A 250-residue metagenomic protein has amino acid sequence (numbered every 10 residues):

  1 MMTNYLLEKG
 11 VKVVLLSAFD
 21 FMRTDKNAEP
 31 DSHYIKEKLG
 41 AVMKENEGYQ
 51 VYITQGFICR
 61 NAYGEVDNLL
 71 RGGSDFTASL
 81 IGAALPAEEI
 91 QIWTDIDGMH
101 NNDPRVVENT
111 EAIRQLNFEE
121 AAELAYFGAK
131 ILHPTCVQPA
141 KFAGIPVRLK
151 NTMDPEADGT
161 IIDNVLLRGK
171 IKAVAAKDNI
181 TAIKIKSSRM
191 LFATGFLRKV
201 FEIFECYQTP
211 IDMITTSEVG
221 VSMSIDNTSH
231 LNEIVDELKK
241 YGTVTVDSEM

Functional and structural regions predicted by a protein language model:
M1-L132, V137: Nucleotide/pyrophosphate-binding catalytic subdomain
K9, A143, Y207: Conserved dinucleotide-binding and phosphotransfer motif residues
K12-V14, Q50-I53, F57, D67-N68 (+10 more regions): Structural motif
R23, R60-A62, M99-H100, E156-D158 (+2 more regions): Flexible loop/turn segments at secondary-structure boundaries
N117-D163, L167-R189: A conserved active-site cap/scaffold subdomain adjacent to cofactor or substrate pockets
T160-M250: A conserved regulatory-domain signal marking ACT and ACT-like small-molecule sensing domains and adjacent regulatory
